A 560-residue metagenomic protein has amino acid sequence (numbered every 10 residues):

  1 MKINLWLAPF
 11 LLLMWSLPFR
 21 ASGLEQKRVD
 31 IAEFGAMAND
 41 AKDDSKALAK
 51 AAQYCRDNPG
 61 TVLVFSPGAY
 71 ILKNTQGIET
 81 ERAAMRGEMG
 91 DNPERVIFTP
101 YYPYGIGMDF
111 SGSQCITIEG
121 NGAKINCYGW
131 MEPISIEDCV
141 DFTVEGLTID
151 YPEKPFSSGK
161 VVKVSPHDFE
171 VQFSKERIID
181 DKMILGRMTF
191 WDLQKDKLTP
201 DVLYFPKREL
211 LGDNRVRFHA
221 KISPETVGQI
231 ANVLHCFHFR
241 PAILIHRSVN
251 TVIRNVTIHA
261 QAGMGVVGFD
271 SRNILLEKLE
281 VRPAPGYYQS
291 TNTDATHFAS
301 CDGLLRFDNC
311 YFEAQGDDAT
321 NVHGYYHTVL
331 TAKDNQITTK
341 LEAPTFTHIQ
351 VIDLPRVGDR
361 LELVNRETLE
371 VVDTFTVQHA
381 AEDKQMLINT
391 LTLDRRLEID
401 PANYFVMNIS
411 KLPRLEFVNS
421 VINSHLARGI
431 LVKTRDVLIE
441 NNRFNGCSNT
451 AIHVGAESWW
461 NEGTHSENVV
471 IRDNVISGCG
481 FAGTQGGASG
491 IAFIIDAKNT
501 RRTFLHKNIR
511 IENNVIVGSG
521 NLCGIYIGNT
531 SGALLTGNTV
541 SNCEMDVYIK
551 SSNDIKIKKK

Functional and structural regions predicted by a protein language model:
M1-Q26, T80: Bacterial Sec-dependent N-terminal signal peptides
K27, T61, G68, I106 (+22 more regions): The right-handed parallel beta-helix/beta-solenoid scaffold, focusing on the short coil/turn and N-cap positions
I31-V64: Acidic Gly/Asp/Thr-rich repetitive segments characteristic of extracellular carbohydrate-active and adhesion proteins
L48-R56, I71-T117, N126-E145, D150-H167 (+8 more regions): Extracellular beta-strand-rich solenoid/capping regions of secreted or surface-exposed proteins that bind or remodel
G60, N74-T75, C127-P133, E153-S157 (+11 more regions): Short glycine/acidic-rich loop motifs that flank beta-strands on beta-rich extracellular proteins
D150-P206, R215-R217, N321-D394: Autoprocessing Asn-cyclization modules and mimics
P200-H238, D373-T374, Q378-E416, N423 (+1 more regions): Small/polar beta-strand repeat architecture
